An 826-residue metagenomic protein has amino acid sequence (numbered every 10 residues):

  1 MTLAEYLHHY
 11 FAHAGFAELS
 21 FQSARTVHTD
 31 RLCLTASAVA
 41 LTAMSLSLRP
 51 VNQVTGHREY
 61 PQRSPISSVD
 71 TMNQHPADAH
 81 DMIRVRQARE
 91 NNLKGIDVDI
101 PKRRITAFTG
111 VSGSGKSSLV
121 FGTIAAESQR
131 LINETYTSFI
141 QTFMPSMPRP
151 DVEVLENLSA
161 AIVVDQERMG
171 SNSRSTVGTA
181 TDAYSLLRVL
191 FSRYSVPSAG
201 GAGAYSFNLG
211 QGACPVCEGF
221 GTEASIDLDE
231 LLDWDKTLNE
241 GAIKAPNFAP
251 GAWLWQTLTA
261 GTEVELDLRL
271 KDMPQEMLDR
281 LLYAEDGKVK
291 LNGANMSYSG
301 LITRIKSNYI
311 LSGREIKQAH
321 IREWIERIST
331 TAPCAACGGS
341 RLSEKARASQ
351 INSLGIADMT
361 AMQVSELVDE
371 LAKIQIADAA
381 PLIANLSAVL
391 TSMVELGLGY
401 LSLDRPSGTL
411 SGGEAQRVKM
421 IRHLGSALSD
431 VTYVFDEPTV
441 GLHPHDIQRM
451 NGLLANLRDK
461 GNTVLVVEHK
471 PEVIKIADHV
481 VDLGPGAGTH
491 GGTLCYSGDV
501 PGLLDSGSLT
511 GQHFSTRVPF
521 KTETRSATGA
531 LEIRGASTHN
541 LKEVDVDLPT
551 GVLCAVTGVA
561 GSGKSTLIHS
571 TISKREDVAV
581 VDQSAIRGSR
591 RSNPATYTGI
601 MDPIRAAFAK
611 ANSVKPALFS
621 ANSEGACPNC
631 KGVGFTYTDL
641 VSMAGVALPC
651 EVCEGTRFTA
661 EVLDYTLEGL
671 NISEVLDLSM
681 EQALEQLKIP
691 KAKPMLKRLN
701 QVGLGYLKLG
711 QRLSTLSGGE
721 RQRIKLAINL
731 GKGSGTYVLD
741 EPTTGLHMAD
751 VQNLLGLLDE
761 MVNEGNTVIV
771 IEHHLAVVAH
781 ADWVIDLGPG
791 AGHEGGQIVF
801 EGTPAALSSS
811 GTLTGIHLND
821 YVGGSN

Functional and structural regions predicted by a protein language model:
Y6, L19, S23, Y60-R63: Cationic, low-complexity basic patches in intrinsically disordered or flexible, solvent-exposed regions
A12-A17, A24, T29: Short hydrophobic alpha-helical segments enriched in small aliphatic residues
L34-N826: Conserved phosphate-binding elements of NTP-dependent enzyme cores
